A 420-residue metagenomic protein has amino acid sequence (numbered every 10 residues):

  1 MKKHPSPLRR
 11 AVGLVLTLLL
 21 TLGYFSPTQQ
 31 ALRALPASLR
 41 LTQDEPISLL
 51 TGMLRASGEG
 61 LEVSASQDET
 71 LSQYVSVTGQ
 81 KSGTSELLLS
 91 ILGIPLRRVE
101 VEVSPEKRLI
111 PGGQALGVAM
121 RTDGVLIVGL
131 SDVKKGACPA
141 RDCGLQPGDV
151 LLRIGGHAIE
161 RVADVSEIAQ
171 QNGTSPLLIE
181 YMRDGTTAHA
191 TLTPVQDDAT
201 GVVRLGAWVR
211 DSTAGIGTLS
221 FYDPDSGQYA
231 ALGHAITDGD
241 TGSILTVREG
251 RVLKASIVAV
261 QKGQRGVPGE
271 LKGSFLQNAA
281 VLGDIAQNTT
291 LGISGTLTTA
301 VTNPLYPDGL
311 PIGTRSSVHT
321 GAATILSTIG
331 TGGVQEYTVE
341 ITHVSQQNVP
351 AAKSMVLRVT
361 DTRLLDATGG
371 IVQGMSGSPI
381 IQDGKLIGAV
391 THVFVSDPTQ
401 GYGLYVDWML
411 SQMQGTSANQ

Functional and structural regions predicted by a protein language model:
K2-K3, R9, S26-Q30, L35 (+2 more regions): Interdomain regulatory linker/hinge segments that flank or connect interaction modules in polarity/junction/synaptic
R9-P27: Hydrophobic membrane-insertion alpha-helices, especially the h-region of bacterial N-terminal signal peptides
E62-A65, A140-A163, I380-D383, I387-T391: Conserved PDZ fold ligand-binding element
S72-Q80, R153-T186, D397-T399, L404-W408: PDZ domains, with a preference for the canonical peptide-binding region formed by the helix
L89-I91, R97-P105, S166-A207: PDZ-domain C-terminal substructure recognizer with occasional recognition of PDZ-binding tails
E102, E106-K135, D142, M182 (+2 more regions): Signal peptide-directed extracytoplasmic domains
A137-V150, G173, G370-G374: A short glycine-leucine-enriched loop at secondary-structure breakpoints that most characteristically corresponds
V195-G369, Q373, Q382-D383, T391 (+1 more regions): Serine endopeptidase catalytic core focused on the charge-relay Asp
